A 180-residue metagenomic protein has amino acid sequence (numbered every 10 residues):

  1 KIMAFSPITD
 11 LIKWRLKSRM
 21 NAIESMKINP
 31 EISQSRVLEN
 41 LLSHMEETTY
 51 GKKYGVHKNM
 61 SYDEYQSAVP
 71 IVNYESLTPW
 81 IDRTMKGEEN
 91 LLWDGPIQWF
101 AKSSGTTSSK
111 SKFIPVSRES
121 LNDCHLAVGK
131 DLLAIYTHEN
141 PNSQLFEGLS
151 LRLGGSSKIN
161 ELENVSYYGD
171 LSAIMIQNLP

Functional and structural regions predicted by a protein language model:
M3-P180: Active-site phosphate/ATP/adenylate-binding loop shared across adenylate-forming ligases
